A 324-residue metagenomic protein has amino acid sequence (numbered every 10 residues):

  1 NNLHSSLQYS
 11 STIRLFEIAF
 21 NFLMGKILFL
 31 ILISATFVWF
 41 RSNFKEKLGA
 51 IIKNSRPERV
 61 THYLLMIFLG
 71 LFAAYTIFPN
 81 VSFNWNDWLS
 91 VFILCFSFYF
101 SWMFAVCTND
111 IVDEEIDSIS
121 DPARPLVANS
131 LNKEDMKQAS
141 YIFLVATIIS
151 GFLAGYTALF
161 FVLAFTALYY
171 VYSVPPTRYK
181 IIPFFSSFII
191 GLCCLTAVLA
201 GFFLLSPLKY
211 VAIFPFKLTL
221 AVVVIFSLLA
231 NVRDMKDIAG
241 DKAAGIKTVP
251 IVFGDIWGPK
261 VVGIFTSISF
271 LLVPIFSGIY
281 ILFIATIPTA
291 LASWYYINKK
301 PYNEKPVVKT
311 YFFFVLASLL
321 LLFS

Functional and structural regions predicted by a protein language model:
N1-S324: Multi-pass alpha-helical membrane architecture of UbiA-family and related isoprenoid/lipid prenyltransferases
